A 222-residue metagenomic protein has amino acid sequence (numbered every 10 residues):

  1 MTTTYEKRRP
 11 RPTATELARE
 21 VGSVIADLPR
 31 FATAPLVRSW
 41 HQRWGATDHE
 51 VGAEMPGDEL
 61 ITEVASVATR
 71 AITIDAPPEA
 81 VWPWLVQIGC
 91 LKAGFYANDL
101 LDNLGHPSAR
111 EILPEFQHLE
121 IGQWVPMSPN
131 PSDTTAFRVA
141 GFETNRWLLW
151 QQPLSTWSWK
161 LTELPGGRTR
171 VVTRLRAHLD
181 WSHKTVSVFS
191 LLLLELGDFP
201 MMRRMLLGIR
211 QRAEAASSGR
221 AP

Functional and structural regions predicted by a protein language model:
M1, R220-P222: Low-complexity, polar/amphipathic intrinsically disordered segments that mediate membrane, lipid-surface
M1-D27, P83, Q87, R170-V186: Compositionally biased, charge-rich terminal segments
T2-Y5, T15, R19-V67: Short acidic N-proximal helix/loop "leader" segments that mark the beginning of a domain or an inter-domain linker
K7-R9, A26, A32, E111 (+1 more regions): Compositionally biased, intrinsically disordered/low-complexity regions enriched for serine, proline and threonine
W40, A53-M55, E59-I61, A65 (+5 more regions): Glycine-rich portal/gate segments that line the openings of hydrophobic small-molecule binding cavities
